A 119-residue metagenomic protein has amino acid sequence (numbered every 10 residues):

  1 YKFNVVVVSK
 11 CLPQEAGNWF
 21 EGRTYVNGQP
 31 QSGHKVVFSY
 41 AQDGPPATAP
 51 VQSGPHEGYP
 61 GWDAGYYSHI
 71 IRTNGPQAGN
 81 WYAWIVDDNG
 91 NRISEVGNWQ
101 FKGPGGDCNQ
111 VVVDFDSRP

Functional and structural regions predicted by a protein language model:
Y1-P30: Beta-strand-rich domain onsets/edges
W19, G33-K35, N80: Exposed beta-strand and adjacent loop surfaces of beta-rich binding modules that mediate intermolecular recognition
G28-P46: Short, ordered, surface-exposed loop/turn motifs in non-cytosolic proteins
Q42-T73, I93, G97-F101: Short, acidic Ser/Thr/Gly-rich low-complexity loop/linker segments typical of extracellular and cell-surface proteins
Q77-N89: A short, solvent-exposed beta-strand micro-motif common in secreted/extracellular proteins
D87-V112: Structured interaction patches on ligand/partner-binding surfaces of diverse proteins
V112-P119: Compositionally biased low-complexity segments at domain edges in trafficked proteins and select soluble regulators
